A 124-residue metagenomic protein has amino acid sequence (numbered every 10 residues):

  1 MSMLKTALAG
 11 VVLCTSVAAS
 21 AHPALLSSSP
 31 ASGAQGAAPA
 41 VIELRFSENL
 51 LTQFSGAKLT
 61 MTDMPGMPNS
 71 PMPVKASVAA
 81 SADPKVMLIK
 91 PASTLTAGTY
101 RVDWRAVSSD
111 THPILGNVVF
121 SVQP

Functional and structural regions predicted by a protein language model:
M1-L8: Bacterial N-terminal signal peptides that target proteins for export
A9-V11, P30-A31: Short N-terminal leader segment in a subset of presequences, especially plant chloroplast and some mitochondrial
V11-C14, V102: Hydrophobic alpha-helical segments of integral membrane proteins
S16-A18: N-terminal signal peptide c-region/cleavage motif recognized by signal peptidases
S20-A38: N-terminal edge beta-strand
A34-A37, V41, E48-P124: Acidic, low-complexity Ser/Thr/Gly/Pro-rich repeat segments typical of extracellular/periplasmic and surface-exposed
